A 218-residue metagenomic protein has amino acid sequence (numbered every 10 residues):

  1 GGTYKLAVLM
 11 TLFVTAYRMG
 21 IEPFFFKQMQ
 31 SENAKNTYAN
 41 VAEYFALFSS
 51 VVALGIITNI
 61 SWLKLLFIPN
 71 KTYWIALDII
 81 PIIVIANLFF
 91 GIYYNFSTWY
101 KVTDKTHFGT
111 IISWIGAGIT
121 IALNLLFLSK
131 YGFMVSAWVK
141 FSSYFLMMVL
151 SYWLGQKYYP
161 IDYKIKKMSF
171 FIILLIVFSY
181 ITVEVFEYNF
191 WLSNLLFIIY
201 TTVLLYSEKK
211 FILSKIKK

Functional and structural regions predicted by a protein language model:
G2-S113: Specific pore-lining/lateral-gate transmembrane helices of multi-pass inner-membrane transport and insertion machines
Y4, Y44-I57, S113-A117, M134-G155 (+1 more regions): Short alpha-helical transmembrane segments in multi-pass integral membrane proteins
V8-L12, A53, G91, A117-N124 (+3 more regions): Hydrophobic transmembrane alpha-helices of multi-pass small-molecule transporters
G20, F24-N36, Y159-I172, I212-K217: Interhelical loop/hinge segments that connect adjacent transmembrane helices in multipass membrane
F24, W62, W99, L125-K130 (+2 more regions): Membrane-interface helix caps of multi-pass small-molecule transporters
F96-D104, Y152-K166: Alpha-helical transmembrane segments
D104-H107, W114-V149, I181-I198: Membrane-interface helix-loop junctions in multi-pass transport and translocation proteins
I161, T182-K218: Membrane-proximal transmembrane or re-entrant/amphipathic helices at the cytosolic face
